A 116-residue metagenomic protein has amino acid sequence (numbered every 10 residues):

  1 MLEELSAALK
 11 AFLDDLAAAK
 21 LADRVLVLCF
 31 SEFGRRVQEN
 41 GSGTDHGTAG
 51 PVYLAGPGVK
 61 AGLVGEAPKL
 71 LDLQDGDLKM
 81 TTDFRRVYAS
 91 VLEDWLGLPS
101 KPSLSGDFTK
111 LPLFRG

Functional and structural regions predicted by a protein language model:
M1-G116: Feature marks hydrolase-like catalytic cores characterized by long aromatic- and Gly/Pro-rich stretches
